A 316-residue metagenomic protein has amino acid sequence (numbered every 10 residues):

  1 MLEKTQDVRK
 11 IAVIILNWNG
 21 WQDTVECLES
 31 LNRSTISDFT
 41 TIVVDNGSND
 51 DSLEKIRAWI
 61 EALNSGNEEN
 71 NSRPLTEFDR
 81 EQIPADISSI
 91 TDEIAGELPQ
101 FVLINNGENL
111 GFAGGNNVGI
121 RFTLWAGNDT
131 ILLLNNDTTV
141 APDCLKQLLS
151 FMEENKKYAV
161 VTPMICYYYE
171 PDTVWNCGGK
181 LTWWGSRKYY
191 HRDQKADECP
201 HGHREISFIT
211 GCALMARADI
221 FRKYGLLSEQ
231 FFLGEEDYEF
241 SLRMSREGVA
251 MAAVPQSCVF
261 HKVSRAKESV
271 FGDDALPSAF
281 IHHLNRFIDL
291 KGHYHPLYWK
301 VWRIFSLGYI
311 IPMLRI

Functional and structural regions predicted by a protein language model:
M1-R33, E77, E81-G96: N-proximal low-complexity "stem/linker" segments adjacent to membrane-targeting elements
E29-D38, W59-L63: Short, acidic, metal-binding catalytic loop of nucleotide-sugar glycosyltransferases
D86, L98, N105-W125, N136: Glycine-rich, basic loop-to-helix element that forms the pyrophosphate-binding segment of sugar-nucleotide handling
G127-T139: Short beta-strand-to-loop acidic/aromatic patch adjacent to the donor-nucleotide binding site
T139-N176, K180-T182: Conserved donor NDP-sugar-binding/catalytic core segment of glycosyltransferases
T182-S207: Short, flexible, basic/aromatic active-site loop/helix in glycosyltransferases
S207-L226, Q230-C258: A short, conserved alpha-helix in the catalytic core of glycosyltransferases
A250-I316: Active-site-adjacent helix/loop segment of glycosyltransferases that harbors family-specific signature motifs
